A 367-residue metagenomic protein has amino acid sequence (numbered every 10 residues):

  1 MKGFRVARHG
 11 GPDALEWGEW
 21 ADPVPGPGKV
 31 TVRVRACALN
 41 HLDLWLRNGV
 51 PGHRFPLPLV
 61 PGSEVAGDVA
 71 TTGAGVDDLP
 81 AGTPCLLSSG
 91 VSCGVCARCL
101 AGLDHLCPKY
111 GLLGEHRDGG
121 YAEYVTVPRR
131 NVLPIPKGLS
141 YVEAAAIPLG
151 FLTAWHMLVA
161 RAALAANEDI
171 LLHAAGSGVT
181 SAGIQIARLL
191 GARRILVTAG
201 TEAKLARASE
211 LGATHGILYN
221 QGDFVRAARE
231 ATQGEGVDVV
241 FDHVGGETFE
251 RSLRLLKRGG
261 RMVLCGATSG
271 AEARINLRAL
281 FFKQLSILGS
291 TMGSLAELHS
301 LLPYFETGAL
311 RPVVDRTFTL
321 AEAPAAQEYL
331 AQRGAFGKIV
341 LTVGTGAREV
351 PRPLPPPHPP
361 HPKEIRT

Functional and structural regions predicted by a protein language model:
A21-A38, V50-L100, P136-G138: Glycine-rich beta-strand-centered segment in the early N-terminal region that forms part of a ligand/cofactor-binding
L86, V240-F241: N-terminal Rossmann-like NAD(P) cofactor-binding module of classical short-chain dehydrogenase/reductase
V91-A175: NAD(P)H dinucleotide-binding glycine-rich loop of Rossmann-like/cofactor-binding domains, especially the beta1-alpha1
L139-G222: Mid-domain Rossmann-like dinucleotide-binding core that forms the NAD(H)/NADP(H) cofactor-binding site
A192, A199-E202, A208-S209, H243-V313 (+2 more regions): Glycine-rich phosphate-binding loop and adjacent beta-alpha segment of Rossmann(oid) nucleotide-cofactor-binding
F224-G234: Short amphipathic alpha-helix with an adjacent loop that forms part of the alpha/beta core around
